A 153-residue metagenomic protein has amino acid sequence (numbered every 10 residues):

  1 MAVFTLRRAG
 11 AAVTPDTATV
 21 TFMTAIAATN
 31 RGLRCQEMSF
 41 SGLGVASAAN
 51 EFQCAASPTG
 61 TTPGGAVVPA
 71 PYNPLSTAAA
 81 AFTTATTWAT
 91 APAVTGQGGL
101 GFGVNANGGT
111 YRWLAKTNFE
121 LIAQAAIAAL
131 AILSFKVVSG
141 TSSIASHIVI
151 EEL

Functional and structural regions predicted by a protein language model:
M1-L153: Surface-exposed, low-hydrophobicity beta-strand/loop segments enriched in small/polar/acidic residues
